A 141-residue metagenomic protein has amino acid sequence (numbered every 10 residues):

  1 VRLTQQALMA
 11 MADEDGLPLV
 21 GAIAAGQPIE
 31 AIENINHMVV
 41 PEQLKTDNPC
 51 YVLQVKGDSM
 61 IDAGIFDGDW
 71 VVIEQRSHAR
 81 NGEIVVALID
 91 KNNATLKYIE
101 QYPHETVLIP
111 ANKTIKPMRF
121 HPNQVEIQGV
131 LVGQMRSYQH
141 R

Functional and structural regions predicted by a protein language model:
V1-I61, F66, A94, Q101-Y102 (+3 more regions): Short, positionally conserved secondary-structure boundary motifs
I65-R141: C-terminal regulatory/effector modules of DNA-binding transcriptional regulators
